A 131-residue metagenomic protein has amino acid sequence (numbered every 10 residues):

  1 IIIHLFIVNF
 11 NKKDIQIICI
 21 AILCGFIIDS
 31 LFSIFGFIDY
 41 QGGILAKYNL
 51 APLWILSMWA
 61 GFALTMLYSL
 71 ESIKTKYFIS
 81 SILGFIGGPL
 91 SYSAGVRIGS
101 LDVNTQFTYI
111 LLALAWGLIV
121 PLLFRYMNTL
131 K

Functional and structural regions predicted by a protein language model:
I1-K131: Aromatic-rich, lipid-facing transmembrane alpha helices and their immediate juxtamembrane interface loops in integral
